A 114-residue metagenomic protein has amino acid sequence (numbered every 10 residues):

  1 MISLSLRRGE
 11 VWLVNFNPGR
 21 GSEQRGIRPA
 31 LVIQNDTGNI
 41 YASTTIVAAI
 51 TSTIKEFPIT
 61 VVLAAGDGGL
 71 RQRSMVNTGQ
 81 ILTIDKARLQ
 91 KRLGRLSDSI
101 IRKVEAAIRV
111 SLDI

Functional and structural regions predicted by a protein language model:
M1-I114: Conserved functional hotspots at enzyme active or ligand-binding sites that engage polyanionic ligands
